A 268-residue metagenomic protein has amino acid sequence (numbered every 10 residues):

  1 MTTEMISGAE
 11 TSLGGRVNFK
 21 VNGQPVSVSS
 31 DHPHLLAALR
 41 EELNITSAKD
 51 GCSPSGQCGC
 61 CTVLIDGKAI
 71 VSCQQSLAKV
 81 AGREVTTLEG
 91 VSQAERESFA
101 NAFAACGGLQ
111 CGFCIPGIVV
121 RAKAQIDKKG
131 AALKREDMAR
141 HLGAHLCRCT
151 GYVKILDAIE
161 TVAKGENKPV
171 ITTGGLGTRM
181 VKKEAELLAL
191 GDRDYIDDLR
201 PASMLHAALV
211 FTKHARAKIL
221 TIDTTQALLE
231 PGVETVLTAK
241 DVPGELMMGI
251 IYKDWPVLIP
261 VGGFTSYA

Functional and structural regions predicted by a protein language model:
M1-G174: Signature of N-terminal electron-transfer/Fe-S-associated modules in redox systems
A163-A268: Flexible, low-hydrophobicity surface segments
